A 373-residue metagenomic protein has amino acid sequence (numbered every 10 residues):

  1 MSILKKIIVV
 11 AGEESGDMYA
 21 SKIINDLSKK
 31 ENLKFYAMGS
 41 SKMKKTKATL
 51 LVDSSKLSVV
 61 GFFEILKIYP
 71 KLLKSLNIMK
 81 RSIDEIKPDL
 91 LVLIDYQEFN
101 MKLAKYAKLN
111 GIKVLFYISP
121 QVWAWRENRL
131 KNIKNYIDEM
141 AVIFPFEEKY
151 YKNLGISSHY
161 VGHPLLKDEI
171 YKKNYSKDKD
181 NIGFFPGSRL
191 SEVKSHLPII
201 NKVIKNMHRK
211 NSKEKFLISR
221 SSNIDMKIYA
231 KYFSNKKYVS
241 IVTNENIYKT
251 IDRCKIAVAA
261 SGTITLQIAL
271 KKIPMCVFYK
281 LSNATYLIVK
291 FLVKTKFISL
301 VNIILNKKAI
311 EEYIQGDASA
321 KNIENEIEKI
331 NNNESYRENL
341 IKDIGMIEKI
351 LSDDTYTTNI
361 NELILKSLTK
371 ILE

Functional and structural regions predicted by a protein language model:
M1-E373: Nucleotide-activated sugar donor-binding and catalytic core shared by glycosyltransferases and related lipid-linked
